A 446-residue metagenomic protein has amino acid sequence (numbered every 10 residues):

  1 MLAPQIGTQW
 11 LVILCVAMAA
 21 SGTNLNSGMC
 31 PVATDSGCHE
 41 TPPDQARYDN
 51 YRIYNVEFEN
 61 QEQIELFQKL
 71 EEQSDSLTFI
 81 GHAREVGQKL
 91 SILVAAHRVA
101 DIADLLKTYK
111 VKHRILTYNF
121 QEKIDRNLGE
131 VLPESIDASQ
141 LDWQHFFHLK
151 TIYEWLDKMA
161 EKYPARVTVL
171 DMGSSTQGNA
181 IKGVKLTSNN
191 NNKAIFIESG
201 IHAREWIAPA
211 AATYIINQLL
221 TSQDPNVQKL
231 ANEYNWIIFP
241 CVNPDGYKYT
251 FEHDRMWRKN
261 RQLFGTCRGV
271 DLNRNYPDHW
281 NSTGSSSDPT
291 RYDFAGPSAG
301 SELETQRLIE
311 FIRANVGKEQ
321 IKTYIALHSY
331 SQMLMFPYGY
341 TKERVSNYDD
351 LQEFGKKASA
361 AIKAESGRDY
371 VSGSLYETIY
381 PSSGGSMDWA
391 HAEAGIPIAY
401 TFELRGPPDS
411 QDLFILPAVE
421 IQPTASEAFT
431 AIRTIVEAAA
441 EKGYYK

Functional and structural regions predicted by a protein language model:
L2-W10, C15-K446: M14 metallocarboxypeptidase catalytic domain recognition
